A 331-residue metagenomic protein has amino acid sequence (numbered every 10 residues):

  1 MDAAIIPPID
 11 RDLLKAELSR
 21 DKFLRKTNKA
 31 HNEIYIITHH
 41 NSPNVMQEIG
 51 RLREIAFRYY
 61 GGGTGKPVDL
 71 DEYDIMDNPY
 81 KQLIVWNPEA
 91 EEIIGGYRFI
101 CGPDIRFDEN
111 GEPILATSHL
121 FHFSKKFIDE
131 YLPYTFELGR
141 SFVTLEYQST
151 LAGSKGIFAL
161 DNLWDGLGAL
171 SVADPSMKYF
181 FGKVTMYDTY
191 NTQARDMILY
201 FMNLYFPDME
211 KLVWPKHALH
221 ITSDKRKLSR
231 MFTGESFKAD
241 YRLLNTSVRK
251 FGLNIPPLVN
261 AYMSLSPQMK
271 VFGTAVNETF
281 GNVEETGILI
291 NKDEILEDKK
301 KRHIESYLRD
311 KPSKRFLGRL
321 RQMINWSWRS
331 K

Functional and structural regions predicted by a protein language model:
D2-H40: Conserved N-terminal entry element of GNAT/NAT acetyltransferase domains
K26-D71, K81-C101: Short amphipathic alpha-helix that is part of the acyltransferase structural core
T38-N41, N87-E89, R98-D104, R140-F142 (+3 more regions): Short, flexible loop/turn elements at secondary-structure junctions
Y60, P67, P267-N277: Short, well-structured beta-strand/strand-turn elements
T64, D104-Q268: Acyl-donor binding region in acyl/amide transferases
Y73-I84, F107, M269-K270, F280-T286: A short helix-loop-beta-strand connector motif used in the catalytic cores of GNAT acetyltransferases and, in some
K270-S306: C-terminal/domain-terminus segments
Y307-K331: Short, cationic low-complexity segments
